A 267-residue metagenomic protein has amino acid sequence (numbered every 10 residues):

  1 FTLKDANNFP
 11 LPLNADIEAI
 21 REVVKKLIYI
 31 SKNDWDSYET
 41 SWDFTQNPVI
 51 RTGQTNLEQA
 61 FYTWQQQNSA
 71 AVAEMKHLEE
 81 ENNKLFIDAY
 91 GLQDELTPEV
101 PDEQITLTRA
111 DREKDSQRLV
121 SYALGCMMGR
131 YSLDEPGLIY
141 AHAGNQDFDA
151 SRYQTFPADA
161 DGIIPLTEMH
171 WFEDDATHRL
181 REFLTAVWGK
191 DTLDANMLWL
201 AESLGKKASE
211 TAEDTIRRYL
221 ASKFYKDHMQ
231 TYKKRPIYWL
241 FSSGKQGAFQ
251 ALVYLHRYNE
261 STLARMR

Functional and structural regions predicted by a protein language model:
F1: Flexible glycine/proline-rich, aromatic-decorated loop/lid segments
K4-I87: Extended amphipathic alpha-helical segments enriched in small hydrophobics
N56, A73-H77, E81-I87, G91 (+1 more regions): Terminal accessory regions of large proteins
